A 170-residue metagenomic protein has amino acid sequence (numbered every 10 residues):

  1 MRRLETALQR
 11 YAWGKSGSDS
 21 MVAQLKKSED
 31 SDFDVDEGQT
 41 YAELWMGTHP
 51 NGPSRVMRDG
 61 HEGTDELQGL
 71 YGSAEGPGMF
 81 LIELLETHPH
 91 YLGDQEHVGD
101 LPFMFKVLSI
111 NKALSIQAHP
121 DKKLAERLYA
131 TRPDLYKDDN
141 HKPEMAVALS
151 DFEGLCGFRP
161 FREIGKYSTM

Functional and structural regions predicted by a protein language model:
M1-M170: Transition-metal
